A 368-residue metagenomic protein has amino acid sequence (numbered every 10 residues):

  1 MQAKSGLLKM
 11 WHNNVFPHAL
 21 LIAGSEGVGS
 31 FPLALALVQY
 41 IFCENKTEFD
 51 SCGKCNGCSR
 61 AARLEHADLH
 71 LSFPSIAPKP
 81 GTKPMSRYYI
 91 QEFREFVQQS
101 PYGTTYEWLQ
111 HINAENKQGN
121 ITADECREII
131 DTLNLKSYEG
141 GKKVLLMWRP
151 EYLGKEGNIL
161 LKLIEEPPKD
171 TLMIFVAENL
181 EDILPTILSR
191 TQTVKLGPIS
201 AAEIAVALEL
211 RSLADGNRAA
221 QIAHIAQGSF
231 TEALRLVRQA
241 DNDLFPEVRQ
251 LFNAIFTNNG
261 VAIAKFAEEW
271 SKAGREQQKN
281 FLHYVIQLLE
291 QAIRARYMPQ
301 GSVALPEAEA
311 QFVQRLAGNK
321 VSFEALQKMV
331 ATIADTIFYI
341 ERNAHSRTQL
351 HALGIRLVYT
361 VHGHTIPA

Functional and structural regions predicted by a protein language model:
M1-F42, K46-F49, G53-R60, K169-L172 (+1 more regions): Charged, glycine-rich active-site and insertion segments that engage polyanionic ligands
M1-K155: Clamp-loader machinery-focused feature within the broader ASCE/P-loop NTPase space
P101-G103, D131-N134, K155, F175-E178 (+1 more regions): Short hydrophobic/aromatic-rich motifs at helix boundaries and adjacent loops
D131, K162, S189: Conserved adenine-binding aromatic site and its adjacent loop/helix in ATP-hydrolyzing domains
N134, N158-K169: Conserved catalytic/switch belt of AAA+ P-loop NTPases
Y152, E166, D182: Residues immediately C-terminal
